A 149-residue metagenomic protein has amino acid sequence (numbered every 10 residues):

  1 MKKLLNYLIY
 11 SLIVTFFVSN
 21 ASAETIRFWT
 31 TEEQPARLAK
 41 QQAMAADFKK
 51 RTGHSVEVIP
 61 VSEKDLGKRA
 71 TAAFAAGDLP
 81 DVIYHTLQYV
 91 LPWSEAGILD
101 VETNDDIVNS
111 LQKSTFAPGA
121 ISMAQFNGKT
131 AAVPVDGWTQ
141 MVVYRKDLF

Functional and structural regions predicted by a protein language model:
M1-I9: Bacterial N-terminal signal peptides that target proteins for export
I9-F17: Bacterial N-terminal signal peptides
F17-A23: Sec/Tat signal peptide C-region and signal peptidase I cleavage site
E24-E33, H54-I59, V82, A131: Short, well-ordered beta-strand elements
Q34-G53: Short, polar/charged alpha-helical segment
V61-R69, Q88: Short helix-initiation/N-cap motifs at beta->coil->alpha
G67-D78, A96, L148-F149: Short helices/loops that flank or line small-molecule/ion binding pockets
L87-M141: Hinge/lid segment of periplasmic solute-binding proteins
